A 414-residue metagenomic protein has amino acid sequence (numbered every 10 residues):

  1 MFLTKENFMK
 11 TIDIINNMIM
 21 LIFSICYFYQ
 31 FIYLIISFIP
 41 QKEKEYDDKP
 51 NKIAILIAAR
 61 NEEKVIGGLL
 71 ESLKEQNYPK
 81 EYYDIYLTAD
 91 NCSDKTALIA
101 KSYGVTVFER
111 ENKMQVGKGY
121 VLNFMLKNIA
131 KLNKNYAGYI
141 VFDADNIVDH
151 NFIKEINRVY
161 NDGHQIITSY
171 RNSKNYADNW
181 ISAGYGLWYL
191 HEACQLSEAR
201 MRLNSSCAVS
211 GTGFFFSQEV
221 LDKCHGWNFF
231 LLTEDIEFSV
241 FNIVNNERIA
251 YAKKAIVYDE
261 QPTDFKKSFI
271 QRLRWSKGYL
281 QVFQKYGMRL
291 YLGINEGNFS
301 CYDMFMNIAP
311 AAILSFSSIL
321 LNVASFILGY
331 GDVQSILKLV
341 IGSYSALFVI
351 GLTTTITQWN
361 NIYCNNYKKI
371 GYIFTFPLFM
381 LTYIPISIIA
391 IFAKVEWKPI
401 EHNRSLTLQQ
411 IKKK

Functional and structural regions predicted by a protein language model:
F2-S72: N-proximal low-complexity "stem/linker" segments adjacent to membrane-targeting elements
I32-P50, M288-M304, L328-K414: Juxtamembrane C-terminal module of membrane proteins
N51-A54, D84, E237: Cell-envelope/extracellular polymer assembly enzymes that use nucleotide-activated donors
V65-G67, D94-K101, E109, N151: Acidic helix N-cap motif at the loop->helix transition within catalytic regions of sugar-transfer enzymes
E71-Y82: Short, acidic, metal-binding catalytic loop of nucleotide-sugar glycosyltransferases
A89-A97, N112-M114, I147: A conserved acidic beta->alpha catalytic loop
K95, F142-V159: Acidic donor-binding/catalytic loop of UDP-sugar-dependent glycosyltransferases, especially processive GT2
E109-N133, N151-L232, L273, L280 (+2 more regions): Long helical/loop segments within the catalytic core of UDP-sugar-dependent glycosyltransferases, especially the large
